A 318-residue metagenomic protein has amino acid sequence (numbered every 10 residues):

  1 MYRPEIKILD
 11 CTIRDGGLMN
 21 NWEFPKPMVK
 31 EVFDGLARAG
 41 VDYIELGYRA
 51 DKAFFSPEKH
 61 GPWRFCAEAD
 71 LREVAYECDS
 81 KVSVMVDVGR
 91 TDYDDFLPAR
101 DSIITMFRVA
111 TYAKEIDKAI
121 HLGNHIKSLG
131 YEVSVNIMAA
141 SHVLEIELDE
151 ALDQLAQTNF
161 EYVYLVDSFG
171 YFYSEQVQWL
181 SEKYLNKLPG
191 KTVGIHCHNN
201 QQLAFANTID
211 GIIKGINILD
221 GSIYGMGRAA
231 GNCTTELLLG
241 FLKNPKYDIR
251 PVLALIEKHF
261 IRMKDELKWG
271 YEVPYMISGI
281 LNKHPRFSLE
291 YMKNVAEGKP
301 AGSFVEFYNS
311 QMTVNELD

Functional and structural regions predicted by a protein language model:
M1-D318: Catalytic cores and adjacent flexible loops of soluble metabolic enzymes that perform enolate/carbanion chemistry on
